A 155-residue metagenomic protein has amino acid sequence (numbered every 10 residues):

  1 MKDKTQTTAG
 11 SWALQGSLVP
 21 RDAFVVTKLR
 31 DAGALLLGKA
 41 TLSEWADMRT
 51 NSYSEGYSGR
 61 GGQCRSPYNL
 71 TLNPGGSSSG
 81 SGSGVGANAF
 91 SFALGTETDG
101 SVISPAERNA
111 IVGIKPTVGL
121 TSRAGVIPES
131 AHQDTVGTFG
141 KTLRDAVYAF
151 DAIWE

Functional and structural regions predicted by a protein language model:
M1-D99, T117: Gly/Ser-rich catalytic/binding loops embedded in alpha/beta enzyme cores
V19-A23, G75, P105-R108, G140-L143: Short, amphipathic alpha-helical segments
R49, A106, F150: Short, flexible helix/strand-to-coil boundary loops that buttress conserved ligand/catalytic motifs in alpha/beta
G56, R60, S78-S79, A106-N109 (+3 more regions): Short, solvent-exposed loop/turn segments at the edges of secondary structure
V85-G86, R108-I111, I153: Mature extracellular/periplasmic domains of secretome proteins
T98-A124: Glycine/threonine-rich beta-strand-loop-alpha-helix active-site module that forms ligand/phosphate-binding
T117-E155: A short core secondary-structure module
